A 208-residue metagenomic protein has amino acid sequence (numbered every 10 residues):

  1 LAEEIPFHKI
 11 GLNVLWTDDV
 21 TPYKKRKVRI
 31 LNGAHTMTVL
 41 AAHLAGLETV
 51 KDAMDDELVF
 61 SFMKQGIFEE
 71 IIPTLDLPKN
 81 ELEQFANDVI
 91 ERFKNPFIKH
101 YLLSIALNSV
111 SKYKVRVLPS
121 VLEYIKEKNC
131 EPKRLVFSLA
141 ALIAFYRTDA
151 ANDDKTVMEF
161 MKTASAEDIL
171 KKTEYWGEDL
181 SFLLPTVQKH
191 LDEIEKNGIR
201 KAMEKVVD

Functional and structural regions predicted by a protein language model:
L1-D208: Substrate/ligand-engaging "lid" and interaction regions
